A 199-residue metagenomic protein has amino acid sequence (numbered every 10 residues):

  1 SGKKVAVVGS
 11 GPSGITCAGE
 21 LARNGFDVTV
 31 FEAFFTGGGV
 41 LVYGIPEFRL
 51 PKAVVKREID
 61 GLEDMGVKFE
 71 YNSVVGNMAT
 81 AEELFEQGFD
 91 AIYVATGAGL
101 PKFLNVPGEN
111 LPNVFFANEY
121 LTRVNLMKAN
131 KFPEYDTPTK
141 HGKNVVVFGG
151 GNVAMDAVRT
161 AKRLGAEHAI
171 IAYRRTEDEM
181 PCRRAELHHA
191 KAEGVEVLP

Functional and structural regions predicted by a protein language model:
S1-P199: Residues forming the flavin
